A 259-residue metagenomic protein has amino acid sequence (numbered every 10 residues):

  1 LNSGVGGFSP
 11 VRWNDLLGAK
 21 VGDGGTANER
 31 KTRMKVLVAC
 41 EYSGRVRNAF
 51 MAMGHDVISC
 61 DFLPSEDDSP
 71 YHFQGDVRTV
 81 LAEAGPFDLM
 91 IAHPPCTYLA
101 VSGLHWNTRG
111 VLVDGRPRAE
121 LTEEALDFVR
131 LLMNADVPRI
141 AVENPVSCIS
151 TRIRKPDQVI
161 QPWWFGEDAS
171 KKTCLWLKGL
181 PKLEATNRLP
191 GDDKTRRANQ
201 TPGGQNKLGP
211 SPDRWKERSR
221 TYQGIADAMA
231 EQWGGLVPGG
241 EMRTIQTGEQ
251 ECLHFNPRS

Functional and structural regions predicted by a protein language model:
N2-S259: Conserved active-site and SAM-binding loop architecture of S-adenosyl-L-methionine-dependent nucleic-acid
